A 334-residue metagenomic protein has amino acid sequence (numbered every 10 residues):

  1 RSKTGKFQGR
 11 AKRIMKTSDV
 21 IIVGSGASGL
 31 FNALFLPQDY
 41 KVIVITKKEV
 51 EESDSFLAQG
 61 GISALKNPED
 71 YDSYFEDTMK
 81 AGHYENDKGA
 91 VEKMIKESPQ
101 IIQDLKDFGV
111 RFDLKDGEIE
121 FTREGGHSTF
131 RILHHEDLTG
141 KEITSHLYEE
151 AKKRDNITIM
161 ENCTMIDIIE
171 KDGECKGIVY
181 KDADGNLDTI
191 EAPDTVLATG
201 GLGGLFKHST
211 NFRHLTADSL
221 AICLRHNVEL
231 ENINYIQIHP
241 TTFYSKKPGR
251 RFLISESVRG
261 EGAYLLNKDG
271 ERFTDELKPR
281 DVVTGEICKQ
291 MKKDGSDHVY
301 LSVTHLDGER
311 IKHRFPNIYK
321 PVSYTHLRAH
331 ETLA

Functional and structural regions predicted by a protein language model:
R1-V20, Q38-D39: Extreme N-terminal leader/targeting segments of oxidoreductases
V20-Y40: N-terminal Rossmann-like FAD-binding beta1-loop-alpha1 element of flavoenzymes
D39-L57: Glycine-rich FAD pyrophosphate-binding loop
V50, I222, V228-R328: An anion/pyrophosphate-binding glycine-rich loop and adjacent beta-alpha core in soluble alpha-beta enzymes
A64-K93: Glycine-rich active-site loop/strand segments that organize a redox cofactor
A90-K96, I132-H146, T210-F212, K312-H313: Short beta-strand to alpha-helix junction loop
K106-N186, D194, A198, T242-S245 (+2 more regions): Conserved redox-cofactor binding core of oxidoreductases
A329-A334: A short, hydrophobic C-terminal helix/tail in secreted or cell-surface proteins
